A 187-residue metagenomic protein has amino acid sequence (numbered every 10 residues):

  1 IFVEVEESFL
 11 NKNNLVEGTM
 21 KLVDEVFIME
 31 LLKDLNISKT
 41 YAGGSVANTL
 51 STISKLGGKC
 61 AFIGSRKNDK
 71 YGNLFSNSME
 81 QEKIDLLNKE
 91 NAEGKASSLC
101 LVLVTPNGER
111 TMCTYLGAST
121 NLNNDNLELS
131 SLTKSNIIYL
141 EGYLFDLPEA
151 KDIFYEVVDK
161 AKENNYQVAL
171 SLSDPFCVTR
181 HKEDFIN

Functional and structural regions predicted by a protein language model:
I1-I63: Glycine-rich phosphate/adenosyl-contacting loop at the front of the ribokinase-like
I1-V16, S38, S76-N91, K95 (+1 more regions): Ribokinase/PfkB-type carbohydrate-kinase core domain
T19-E25, K70-N77: Short, conserved aromatic-histidine micro-motifs
G44-T49, Y71, A96-L99: Short glycine/serine/threonine-rich phosphate/pyrophosphate-binding segments that cradle anionic phosphate groups
T49-I53, F62, M79, L101 (+1 more regions): Hydrophobic/aromatic pocket-lining and membrane-interface residues
S65-K67: Alpha-helical transmembrane segments within multi-pass membrane transporters and channels
